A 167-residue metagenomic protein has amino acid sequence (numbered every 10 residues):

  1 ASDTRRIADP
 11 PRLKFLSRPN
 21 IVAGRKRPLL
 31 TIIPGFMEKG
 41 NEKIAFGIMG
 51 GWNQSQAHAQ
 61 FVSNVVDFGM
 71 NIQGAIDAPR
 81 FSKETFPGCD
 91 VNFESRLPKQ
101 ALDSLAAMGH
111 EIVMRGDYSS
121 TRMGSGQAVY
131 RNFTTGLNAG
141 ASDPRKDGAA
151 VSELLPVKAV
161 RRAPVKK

Functional and structural regions predicted by a protein language model:
A1-I44, F68, I72: Active-site rim segments in enzyme catalytic domains, especially the processed small/beta chain of N-terminal
S17, L29-I32, A57, F86 (+1 more regions): Short, solvent-exposed loop/turn segments at the edges of secondary structure
L30, P34, Q56-Q60, Q73-G74 (+1 more regions): Feature representing long, continuous alpha-helical segments
K43-G50, A139-A141: Short, well-ordered beta-strand elements
I48-Q73: Alpha-helical support elements that line or immediately flank enzyme active sites and cofactor-binding pockets
I72-S82: Short, well-structured alpha-helical segments that form the helix of a local strand-helix-strand
K83-D90: Short arginine-rich
D90, S95, Q100-K167: Terminal-appendage/accessory-domain detector
